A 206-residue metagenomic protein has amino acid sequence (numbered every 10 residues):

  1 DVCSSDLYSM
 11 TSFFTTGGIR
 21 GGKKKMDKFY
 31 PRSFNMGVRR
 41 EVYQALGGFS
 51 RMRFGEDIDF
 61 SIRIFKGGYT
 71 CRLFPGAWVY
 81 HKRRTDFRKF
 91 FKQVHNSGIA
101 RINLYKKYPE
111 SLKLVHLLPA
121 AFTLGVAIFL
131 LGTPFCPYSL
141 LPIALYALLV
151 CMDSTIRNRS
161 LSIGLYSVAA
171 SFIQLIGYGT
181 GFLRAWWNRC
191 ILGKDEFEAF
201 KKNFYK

Functional and structural regions predicted by a protein language model:
V2-S4: Short, small-residue-biased leader/transition segments that mark boundaries at the very start of proteins
L7-F29, Q44, K107: Short, flexible, basic/aromatic active-site loop/helix in glycosyltransferases
D27, R32, C190-K206: Short linear elements at protein peripheries
R32-G47: Conserved nucleotide-sugar donor-binding and metal-coordinating catalytic region shared by glycosyltransferases
Q44, I62, L124: A cross-family signal for key residues in well-ordered alpha-helices that form functional helical elements
S50-L112: Catalytic donor/gating beta->alpha subdomain of glycosyltransferases that bind UDP-sugars
E110-A121: Membrane-interface anchor segments at the N-terminal boundary of transmembrane helices in multi-pass membrane enzymes
F122-L192: Membrane-embedded multi-pass helical conduit in multi-pass membrane proteins, especially envelope-biosynthetic
